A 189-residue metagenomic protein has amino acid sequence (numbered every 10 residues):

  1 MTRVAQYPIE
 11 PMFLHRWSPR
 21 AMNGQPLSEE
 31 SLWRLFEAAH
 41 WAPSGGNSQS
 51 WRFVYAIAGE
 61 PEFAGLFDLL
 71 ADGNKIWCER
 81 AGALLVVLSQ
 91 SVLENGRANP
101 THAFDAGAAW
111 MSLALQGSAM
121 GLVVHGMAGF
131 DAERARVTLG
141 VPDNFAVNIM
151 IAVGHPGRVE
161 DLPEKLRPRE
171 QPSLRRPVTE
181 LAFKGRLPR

Functional and structural regions predicted by a protein language model:
M1-R189: Acidic, surface-exposed loops and disordered segments
